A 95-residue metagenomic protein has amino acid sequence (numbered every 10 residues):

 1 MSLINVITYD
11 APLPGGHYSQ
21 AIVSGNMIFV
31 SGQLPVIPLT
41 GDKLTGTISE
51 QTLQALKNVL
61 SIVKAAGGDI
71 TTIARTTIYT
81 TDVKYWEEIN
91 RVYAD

Functional and structural regions predicted by a protein language model:
M1-R75, T80-D95: N-terminal presequence-like segments and the immediate start of the first folded domain
